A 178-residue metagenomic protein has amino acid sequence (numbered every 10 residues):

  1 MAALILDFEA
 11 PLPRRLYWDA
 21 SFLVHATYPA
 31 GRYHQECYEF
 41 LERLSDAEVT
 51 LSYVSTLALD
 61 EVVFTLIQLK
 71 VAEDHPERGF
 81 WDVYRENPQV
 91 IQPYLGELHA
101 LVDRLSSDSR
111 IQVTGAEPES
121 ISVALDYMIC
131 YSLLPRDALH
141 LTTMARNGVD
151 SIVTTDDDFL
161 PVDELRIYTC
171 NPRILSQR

Functional and structural regions predicted by a protein language model:
M1-A58, T65-W81, N147, L175-R178: Short, well-structured N-terminal submotif of metal-dependent ribonuclease cores
M1-P11, L141-R178: Acidic, PIN/NYN-like endoribonuclease modules and their adjacent C-terminal/linker elements
A2-I5, P11, D103-S151: Active-site neighborhoods of divalent-metal-dependent phosphate/nucleic-acid chemistry enzymes
W18, Y53-V54, G115, P135 (+1 more regions): Short beta-strand scaffold positions
A58, S120, H140, D158-F159: Alpha-helix capping/helix-boundary segments
E61-V62, V123, P161-V162: Phosphate- and divalent-cation-binding pockets in alpha/beta enzyme and binding domains that engage nucleotide-derived
Q68-D103: Helix-adjacent hinge/juxtasegments
P93-A116, Y131, P161-L165, T169-Q177: Anionic, Ser/Thr-rich low-complexity intrinsically disordered regions
